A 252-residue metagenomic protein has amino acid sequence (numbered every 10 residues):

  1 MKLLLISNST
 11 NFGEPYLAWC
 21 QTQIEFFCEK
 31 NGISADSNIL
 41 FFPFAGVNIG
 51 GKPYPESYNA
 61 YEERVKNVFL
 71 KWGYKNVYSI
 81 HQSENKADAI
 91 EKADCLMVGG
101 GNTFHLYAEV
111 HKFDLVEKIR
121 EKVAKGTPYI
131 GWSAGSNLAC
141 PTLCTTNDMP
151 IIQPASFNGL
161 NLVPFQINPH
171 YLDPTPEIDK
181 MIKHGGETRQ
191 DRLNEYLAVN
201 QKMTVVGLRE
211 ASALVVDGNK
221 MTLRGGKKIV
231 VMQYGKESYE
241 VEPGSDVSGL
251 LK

Functional and structural regions predicted by a protein language model:
K2-S34, F44, G50-N59, T145 (+1 more regions): C-terminal and late-domain segments of enzyme folds
L5, C95-G99, I130, Q166-I167: Structural motif
I39, L96, S133, I167 (+1 more regions): A residue-level signal for conserved active-site and pocket-lining positions in enzyme catalytic cores
L40-F41, G46-H111: Portal/gating segments that form or line small-molecule/metal binding sites
V47-I49, F104, S136-A139, A213-V215: Short, active-site-adjacent cap segments at secondary-structure transitions
E91-K92, K125, L162: Alpha-helix C-terminal capping/helix-to-coil transition sites in glycosyltransferase folds
M97-G100, V123-T142: Catalytic nucleophile loop
K112-G126: Catalytic-core regions built around general acid/base machinery
